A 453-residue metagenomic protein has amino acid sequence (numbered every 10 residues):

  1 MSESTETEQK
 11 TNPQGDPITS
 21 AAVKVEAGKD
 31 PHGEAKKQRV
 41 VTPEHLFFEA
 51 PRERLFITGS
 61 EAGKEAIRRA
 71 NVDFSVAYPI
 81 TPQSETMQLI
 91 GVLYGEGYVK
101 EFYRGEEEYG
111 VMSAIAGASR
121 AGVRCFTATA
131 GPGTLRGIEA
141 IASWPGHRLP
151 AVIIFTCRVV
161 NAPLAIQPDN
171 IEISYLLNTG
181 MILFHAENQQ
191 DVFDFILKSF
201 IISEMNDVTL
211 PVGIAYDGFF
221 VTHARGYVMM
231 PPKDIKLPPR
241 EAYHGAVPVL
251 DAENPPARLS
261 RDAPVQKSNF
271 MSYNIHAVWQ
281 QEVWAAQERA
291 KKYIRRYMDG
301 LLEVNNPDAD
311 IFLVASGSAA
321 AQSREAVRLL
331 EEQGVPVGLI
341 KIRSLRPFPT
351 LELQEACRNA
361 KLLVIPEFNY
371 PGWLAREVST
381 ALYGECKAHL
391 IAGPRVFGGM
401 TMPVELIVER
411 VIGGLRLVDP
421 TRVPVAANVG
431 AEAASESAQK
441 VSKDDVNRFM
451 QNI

Functional and structural regions predicted by a protein language model:
S2-M181, H185, L197-K198, D217 (+2 more regions): Thiamine diphosphate
T58-A62, E288-I311, R324, R328: Glycine-/acidic-rich phosphate or pyrophosphate-binding loops and their flanking alpha/beta elements
R158-V159, Y216-H223, G317-A319, Y370 (+1 more regions): Glycine-rich beta-alpha junction loops
L164-I166, E282-D299, V314-Q322, I342-P349: A general structural motif
T179-V192, Y273: Flexible, glycine/proline-enriched loop segments at strand-loop-helix junctions that form or flank small-ligand binding
P211-E303: Conformationally flexible catalytic loops at phosphate/diphosphate-handling active centers
R324-A356: Generic long, charged, amphipathic alpha-helical segments
N369-I453: Peripheral docking tails and interdomain loops at the edges of cofactor- or intermediate-handling domains
